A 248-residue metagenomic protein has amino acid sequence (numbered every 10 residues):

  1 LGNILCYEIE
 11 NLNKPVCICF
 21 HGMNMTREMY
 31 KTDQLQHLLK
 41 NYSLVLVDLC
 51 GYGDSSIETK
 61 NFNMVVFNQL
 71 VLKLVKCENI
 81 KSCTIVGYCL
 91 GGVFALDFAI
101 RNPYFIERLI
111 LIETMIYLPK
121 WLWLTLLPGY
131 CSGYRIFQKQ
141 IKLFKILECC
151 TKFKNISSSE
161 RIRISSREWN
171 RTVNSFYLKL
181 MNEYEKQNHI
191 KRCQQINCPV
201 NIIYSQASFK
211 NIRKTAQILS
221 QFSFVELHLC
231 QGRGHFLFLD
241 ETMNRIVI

Functional and structural regions predicted by a protein language model:
L1-I9: A short loop-to-beta-strand scaffold at the N-terminal edge of the catalytic core in hydrolase folds
I9-D54: Conserved HGGG/HGGXW glycine-rich cap/lid loop of the alpha/beta-hydrolase fold
L35-Q36, N201-R233: Conserved loop-alpha-helix segment in the C-terminal half of the alpha/beta-hydrolase fold that carries the catalytic
L46-T84: Active-site loop/oxyanion-hole signature of alpha/beta-hydrolase fold enzymes
G87-G91, A95: Gly/Ala-rich beta-loop-alpha elbow adjacent to hydrolase catalytic centers
I100, L109-F137: Flexible "cap/lid" loop of the alpha/beta hydrolase fold
K120, Q138-Q194: Conserved alpha/beta-hydrolase catalytic His-Asp/Glu region
R233-M243: Catalytic histidine-centered segment of alpha/beta-hydrolase-like enzymes
